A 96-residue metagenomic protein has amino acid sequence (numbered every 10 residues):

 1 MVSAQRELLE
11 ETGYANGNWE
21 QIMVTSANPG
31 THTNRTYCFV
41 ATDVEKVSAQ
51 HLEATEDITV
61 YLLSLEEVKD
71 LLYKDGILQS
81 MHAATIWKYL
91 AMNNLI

Functional and structural regions predicted by a protein language model:
M1-M81: Unchanged
A83-I96: Charged phosphate-binding loop/patch that engages nucleotide di/tri-phosphates or the phosphate backbone of nucleic
